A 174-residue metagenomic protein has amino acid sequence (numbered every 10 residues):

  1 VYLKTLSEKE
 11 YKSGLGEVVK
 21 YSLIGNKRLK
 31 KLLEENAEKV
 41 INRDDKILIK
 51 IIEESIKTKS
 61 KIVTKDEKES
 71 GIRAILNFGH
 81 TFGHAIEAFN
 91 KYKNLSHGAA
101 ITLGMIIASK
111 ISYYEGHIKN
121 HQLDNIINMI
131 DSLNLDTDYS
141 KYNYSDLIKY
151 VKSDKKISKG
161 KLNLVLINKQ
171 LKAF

Functional and structural regions predicted by a protein language model:
V1-E38: A glycine/threonine-rich phosphate-anchoring loop and its flanking beta-alpha core in nucleotide/phosphate-binding
Y2, L29, T58, G71-I72 (+4 more regions): Glycine-rich, flexible loop/turn motifs
L3-T5, G83-H84, K172-A173: Short, acidic Gly/Pro/Ser/Thr-rich loop/turn segments
E8-Y11, G16, E67-K68, A100 (+2 more regions): Short capping/connector residues at structural and topological boundaries
E10, G16-V19, H117-F174: C-terminal charged capping/lid subdomain of soluble metabolic enzymes
K31-S145: Active-site segments that bind and position negatively charged phosphate/pyrophosphate groups
